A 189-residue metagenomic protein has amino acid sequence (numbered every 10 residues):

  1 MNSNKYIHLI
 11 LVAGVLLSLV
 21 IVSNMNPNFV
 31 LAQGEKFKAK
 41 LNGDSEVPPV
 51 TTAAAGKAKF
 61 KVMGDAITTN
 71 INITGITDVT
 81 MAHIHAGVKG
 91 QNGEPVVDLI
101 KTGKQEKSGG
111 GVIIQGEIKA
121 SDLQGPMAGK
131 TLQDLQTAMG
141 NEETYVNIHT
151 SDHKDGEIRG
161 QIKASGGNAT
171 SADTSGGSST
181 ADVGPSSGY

Functional and structural regions predicted by a protein language model:
N2-G14, S23: Bacterial N-terminal signal peptides that target proteins for export
L19-A82, A86-Y189: Metal-centered catalytic cores of metalloenzymes
